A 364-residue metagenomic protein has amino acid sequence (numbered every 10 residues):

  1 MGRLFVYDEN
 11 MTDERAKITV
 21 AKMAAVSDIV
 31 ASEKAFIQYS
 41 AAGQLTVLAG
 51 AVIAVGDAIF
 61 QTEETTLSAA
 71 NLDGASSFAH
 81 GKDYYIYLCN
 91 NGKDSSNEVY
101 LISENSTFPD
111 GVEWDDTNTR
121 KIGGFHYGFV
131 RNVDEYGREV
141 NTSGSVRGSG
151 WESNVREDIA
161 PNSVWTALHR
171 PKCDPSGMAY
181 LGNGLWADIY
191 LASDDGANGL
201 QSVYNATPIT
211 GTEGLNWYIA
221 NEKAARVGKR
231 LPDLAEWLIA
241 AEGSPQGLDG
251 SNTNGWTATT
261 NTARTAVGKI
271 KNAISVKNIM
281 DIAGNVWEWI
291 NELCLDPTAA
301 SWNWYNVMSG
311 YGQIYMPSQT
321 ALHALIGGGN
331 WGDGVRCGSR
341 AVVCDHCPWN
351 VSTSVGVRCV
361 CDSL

Functional and structural regions predicted by a protein language model:
M1-T19, W114-D134, R138: Short, low-complexity N-terminal tether/leader segments at secretion or assembly junctions of large, surface-exposed
I18-G81, G92: Glycine-rich, flexible loop motifs
F78-L101: Elongated alpha-helical scaffolds
Y85-C89, W186-D188, K277-N278, R358-D362: Residues within well-ordered beta-strands of beta-sheet-rich folds
N90-S96, L191-D194, S244-P245, E292-L295 (+2 more regions): Acidic glycine-/aspartate-rich tracts in secreted/extracellular proteins
N132, Y136-M280: Short aromatic-cysteine micro-motif
A197-N198, I290-Y305: Cytochrome P450 core scaffold surrounding the K-helix E-X-X-R motif and the conserved "meander" helix-loop region
E213-L215, Y311-L364: Disulfide-stabilized, aromatic/cysteine-rich ligand-recognition loop
